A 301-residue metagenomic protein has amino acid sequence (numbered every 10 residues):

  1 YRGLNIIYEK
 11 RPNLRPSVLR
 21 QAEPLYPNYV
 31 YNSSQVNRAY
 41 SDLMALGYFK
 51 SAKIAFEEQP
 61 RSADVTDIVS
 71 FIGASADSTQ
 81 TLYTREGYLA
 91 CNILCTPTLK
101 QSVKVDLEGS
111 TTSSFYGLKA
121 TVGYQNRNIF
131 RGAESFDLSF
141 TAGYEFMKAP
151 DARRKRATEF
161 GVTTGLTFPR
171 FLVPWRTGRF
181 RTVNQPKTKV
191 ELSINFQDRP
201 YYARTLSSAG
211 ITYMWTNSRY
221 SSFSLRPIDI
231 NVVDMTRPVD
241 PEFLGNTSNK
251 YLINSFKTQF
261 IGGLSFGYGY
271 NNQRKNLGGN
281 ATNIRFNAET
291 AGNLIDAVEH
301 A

Functional and structural regions predicted by a protein language model:
Y1-E108: Periplasmic polypeptide-binding modules associated with outer-membrane biogenesis and secretion
I7-L14, R85, S102, A152-A301: Transmembrane beta-strand segments of outer-membrane beta-barrel domains in Gram-negative and organellar OMPs
R20-P27, I54, V103-G109, A142-D151 (+2 more regions): Glycine- and acidic
L46-K50, C95-Q101, N126-S135, V173-P174 (+2 more regions): Secondary-structure transition/capping motifs at alpha-helix termini and the adjoining loop/turn into the next element
R61, Y83-R85, T112-F115, F130-G132 (+2 more regions): Short glycine/serine/proline-enriched coil/turn segments at secondary-structure junctions
V105-T111, G117-F146, P150-V173, E191: Predominantly transmembrane beta-strands of Gram-negative outer membrane beta-barrel pores used for transport
